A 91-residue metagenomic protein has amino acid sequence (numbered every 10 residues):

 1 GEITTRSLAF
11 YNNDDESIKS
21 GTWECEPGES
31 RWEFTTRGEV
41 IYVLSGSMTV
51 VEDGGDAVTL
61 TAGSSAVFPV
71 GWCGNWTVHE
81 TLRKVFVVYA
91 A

Functional and structural regions predicted by a protein language model:
G1-S17: A short, N-terminal "cap"/entry segment at the start of jelly-roll beta-barrel domains of the cupin/DSBH fold
S17-T35, P69-V70: Conserved short histidine dyad/triad with adjacent acidic residue
T22, A57-T59, C73-N75: Well-ordered beta-strand positions in beta-sheet-rich domains
W32, V50, K84-F86: Short hydrophobic/aromatic-rich beta-strand segments that constitute the beta-sheet cores of beta-sandwich/beta-barrel
T35-V50: Short, conserved beta-strand element in jelly-roll/cupin
G54-V70: Short acidic-glycine-tyrosine-enriched beta hairpin
V70-A91: Ligand-binding loop in jelly-roll beta-barrel domains
